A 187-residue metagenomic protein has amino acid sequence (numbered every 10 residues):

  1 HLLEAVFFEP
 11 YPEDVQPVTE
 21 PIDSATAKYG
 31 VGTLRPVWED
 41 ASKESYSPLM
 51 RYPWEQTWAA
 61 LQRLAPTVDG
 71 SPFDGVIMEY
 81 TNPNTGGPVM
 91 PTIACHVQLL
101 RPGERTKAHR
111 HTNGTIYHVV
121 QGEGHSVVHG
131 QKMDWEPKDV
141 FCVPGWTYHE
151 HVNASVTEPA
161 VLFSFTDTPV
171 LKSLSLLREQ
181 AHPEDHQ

Functional and structural regions predicted by a protein language model:
H1, V128, W135-S155, F165-T166: Conserved metal-binding segment of the jelly-roll/cupin
H1-E13, Y117, C142, T157-R178 (+1 more regions): A short hydrophobic beta-strand segment most commonly corresponding to one strand of the jelly-roll/cupin
E13-T92, H96, R178-A181, H186-Q187: A short, N-terminal "cap"/entry segment at the start of jelly-roll beta-barrel domains of the cupin/DSBH fold
V76-G86, H96-R110, G145, T166: Conserved short histidine dyad/triad with adjacent acidic residue
E79, C95-L99, I116, K132 (+2 more regions): Conserved hydrophobic/aromatic beta-strand scaffold that supports enzyme active sites
G87, P102, H149-H151, V170-K172: Flexible loop/turn segments at secondary-structure boundaries
G103, Q121-E123, W146-Y148, T157: A generic structural motif
R110, G114-P137, V152, L176: A short beta-strand-loop-beta hairpin characteristic of the jelly-roll/cupin
